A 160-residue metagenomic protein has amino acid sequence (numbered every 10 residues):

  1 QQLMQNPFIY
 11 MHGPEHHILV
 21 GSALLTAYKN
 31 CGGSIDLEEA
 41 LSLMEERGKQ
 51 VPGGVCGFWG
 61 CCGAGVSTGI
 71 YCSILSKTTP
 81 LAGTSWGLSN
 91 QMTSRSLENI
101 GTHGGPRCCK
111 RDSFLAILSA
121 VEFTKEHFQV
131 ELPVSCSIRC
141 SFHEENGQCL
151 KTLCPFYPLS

Functional and structural regions predicted by a protein language model:
Q1, E131-S160: Cysteine-cluster motifs in flexible loop/terminal segments that predominantly coordinate metals
Q1-S22, P106: Polybasic, low-complexity association/targeting segments
Q1-Y10, S42-G53, R95-I100: Short amphipathic alpha-helical segments and their helix-coil junctions
H12, H16-H17, H103, H127 (+1 more regions): Histidine (H) residue identity feature
I18-S34, E38-N90: Conserved mixed alpha/beta catalytic, RNA-binding, or beta-rich assembly cores of soluble enzyme, regulatory
S34, G53, T102-P106, K125-P133: Intrinsically disordered or highly flexible coil/loop and linker segments, enriched in small and charged/polar residues
A64-I70, C109-A116, S135-R139, L159: Short alpha-helical linear motifs
A82-K125: A structural-propensity feature for long, helix-poor, extended segments
